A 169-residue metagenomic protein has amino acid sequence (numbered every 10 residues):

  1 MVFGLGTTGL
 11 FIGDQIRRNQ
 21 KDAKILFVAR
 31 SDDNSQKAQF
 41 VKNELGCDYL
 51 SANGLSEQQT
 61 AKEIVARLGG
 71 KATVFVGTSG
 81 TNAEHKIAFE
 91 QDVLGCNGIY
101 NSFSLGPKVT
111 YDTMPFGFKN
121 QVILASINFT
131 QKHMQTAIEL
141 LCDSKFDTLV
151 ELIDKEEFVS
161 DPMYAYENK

Functional and structural regions predicted by a protein language model:
M1-E57: Mid-domain Rossmann-like dinucleotide-binding core that forms the NAD(H)/NADP(H) cofactor-binding site
F11, Q59, E63, G70 (+2 more regions): C-terminal hydrophobic helical "lid"/dimerization subdomain of Rossmann-like NAD(P)H-dependent oxidoreductases
A23-K24, A29, F40, A66-G69 (+5 more regions): C-terminal capping/lid region of NAD(P)-dependent oxidoreductase domains
I25, Y49, I123-A125, V150: Generic structural signal for residues in well-ordered beta-strands
D32, G54-L55, G106, N128-Q131 (+1 more regions): Short, surface-exposed acidic/glycine-rich loop or hinge patches that mediate macromolecular interfaces
Q36-A38, S79-D147: Glycine-rich phosphate-binding loop and adjacent beta-alpha segment of Rossmann(oid) nucleotide-cofactor-binding
F75-G77: Conserved hydrophobic beta-strands of the Rossmann-like cofactor-binding core in SDR/related NAD(P)H-dependent
